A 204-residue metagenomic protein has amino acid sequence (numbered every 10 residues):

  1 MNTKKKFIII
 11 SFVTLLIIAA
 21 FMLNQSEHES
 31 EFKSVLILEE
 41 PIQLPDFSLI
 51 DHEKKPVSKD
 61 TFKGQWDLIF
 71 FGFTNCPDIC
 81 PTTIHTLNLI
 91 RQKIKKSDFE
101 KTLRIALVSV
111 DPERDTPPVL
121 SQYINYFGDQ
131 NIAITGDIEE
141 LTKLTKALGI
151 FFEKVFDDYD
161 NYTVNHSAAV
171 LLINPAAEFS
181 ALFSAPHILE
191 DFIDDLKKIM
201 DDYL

Functional and structural regions predicted by a protein language model:
M1-D46, D202-L204: N-terminal targeting signals for export/organelle localization
L44-P45, W66-D67, S167-A169: Short loop/turn microsegments at loop-to-beta-strand junctions
S48-D67, I94: A short beta-strand-turn-helix
K59-T83, L87: Short active-site neighborhood of thiol/selenol oxidoreductases, capturing the structured segment around
Q65, T83-L107: Conserved helix-turn-beta segment immediately C-terminal to the redox Cys motif in thioredoxin-like folds
E100-D115, Q130-E139: Thiol-based oxidoreductase modules, predominantly thioredoxin-like and allied folds used for disulfide exchange
S121-S167: Short, internal strand/loop/helix patches that form the active-site neighborhood or redox-interaction surface
D158-L204: Thiol-/selenol-based redox modules, centered on thioredoxin-like and closely related oxidoreductase domains
